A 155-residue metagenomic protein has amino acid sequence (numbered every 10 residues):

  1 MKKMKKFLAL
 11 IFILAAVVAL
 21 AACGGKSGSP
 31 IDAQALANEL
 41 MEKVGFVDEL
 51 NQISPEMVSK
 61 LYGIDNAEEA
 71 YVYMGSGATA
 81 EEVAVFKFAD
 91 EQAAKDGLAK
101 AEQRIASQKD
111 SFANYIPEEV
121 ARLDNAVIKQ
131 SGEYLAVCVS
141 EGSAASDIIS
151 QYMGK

Functional and structural regions predicted by a protein language model:
M1-I11: Bacterial N-terminal signal peptides that target proteins for export
V18-A22: C-terminal motif of bacterial Sec signal peptides marking the signal peptidase cleavage site
G24-K26: Bacterial signal peptide processing site
I31-L50: Post-signal peptide N-terminal segment of mature Sec-exported envelope proteins
N51-A80, Q92, V120-A126: Short, compositionally biased low-complexity segments enriched in polar/charged residues
V72-Q108: Mature extracytoplasmic domains of secretory-pathway proteins
A94-S131: Short Gly/Thr-rich strand-loop-strand
E118-K155: A short, solvent-exposed beta-edge/loop patch
